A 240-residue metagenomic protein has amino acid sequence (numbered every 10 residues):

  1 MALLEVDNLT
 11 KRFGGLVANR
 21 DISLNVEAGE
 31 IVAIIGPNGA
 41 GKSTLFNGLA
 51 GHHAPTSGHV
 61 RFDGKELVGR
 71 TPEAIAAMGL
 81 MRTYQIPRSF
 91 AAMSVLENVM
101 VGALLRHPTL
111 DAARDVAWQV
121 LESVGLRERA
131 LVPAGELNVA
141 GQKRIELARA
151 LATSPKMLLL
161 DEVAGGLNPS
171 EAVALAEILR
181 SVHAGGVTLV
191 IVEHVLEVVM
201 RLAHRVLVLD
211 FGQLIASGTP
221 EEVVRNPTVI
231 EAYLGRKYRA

Functional and structural regions predicted by a protein language model:
A2-A240: Glycine-rich phosphate-binding loops of nucleotide-dependent enzymes
